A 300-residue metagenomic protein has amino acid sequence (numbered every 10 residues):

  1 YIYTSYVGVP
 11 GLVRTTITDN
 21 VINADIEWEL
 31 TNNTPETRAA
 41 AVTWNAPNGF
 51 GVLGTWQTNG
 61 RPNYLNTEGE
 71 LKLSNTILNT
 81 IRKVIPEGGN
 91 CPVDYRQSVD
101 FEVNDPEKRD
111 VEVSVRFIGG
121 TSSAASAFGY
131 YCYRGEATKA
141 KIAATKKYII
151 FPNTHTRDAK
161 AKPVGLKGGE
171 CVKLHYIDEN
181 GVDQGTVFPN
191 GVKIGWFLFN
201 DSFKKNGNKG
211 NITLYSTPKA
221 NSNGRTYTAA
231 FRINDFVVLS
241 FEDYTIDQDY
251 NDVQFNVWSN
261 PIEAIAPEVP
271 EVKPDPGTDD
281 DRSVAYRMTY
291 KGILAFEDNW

Functional and structural regions predicted by a protein language model:
Y1-W300: Extracellular distal adhesion/interaction modules in secreted or cell-surface proteins
